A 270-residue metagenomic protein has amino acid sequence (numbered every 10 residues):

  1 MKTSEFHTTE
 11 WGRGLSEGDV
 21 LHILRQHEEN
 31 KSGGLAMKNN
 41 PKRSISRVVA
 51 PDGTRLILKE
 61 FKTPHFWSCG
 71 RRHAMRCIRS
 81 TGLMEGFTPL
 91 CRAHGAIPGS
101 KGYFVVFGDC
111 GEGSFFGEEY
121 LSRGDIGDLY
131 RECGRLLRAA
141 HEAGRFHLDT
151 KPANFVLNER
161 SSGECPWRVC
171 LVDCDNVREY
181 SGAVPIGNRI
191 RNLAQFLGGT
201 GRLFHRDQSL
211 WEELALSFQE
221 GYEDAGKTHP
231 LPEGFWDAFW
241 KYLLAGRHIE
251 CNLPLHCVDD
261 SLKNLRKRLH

Functional and structural regions predicted by a protein language model:
M1-G34, L243-E250, P254-H256: Juxta-kinase regulatory segment immediately upstream of eukaryotic protein kinase catalytic domains
S32-M75: ATP-binding glycine-rich loop module of kinase domains
R47-A50, D109, L157-E159: Conserved hydrophobic "DFG−1" position in protein kinase catalytic cores
T54, K101-F104, R168: Residues on conserved beta-strands of the protein kinase catalytic domain
G70-H73, P89-Y130: Conserved structural core of kinase catalytic domains
C77-T88, F116-L148, P152-A153: Conserved kinase catalytic-core helix
N154-V172: Conserved protein kinase catalytic/activation segment
P166-H256: C-lobe/activation-segment region of protein kinase-like
